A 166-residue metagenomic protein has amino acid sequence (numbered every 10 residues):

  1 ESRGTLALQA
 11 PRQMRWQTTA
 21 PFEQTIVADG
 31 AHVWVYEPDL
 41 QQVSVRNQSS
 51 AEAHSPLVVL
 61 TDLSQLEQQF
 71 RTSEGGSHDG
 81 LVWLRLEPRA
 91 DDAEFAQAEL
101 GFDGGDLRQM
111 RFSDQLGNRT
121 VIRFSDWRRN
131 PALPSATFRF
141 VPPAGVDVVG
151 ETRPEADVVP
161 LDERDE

Functional and structural regions predicted by a protein language model:
E1-G30: N-terminal mature ectodomain segment of secretory-pathway/periplasmic proteins
L8-Q9, V27-A28, Y36, S77 (+1 more regions): Generic beta-strand structural signal
Q9-M14, W34-Q42, Q65-Q69: Short helix C-cap/helix-to-loop transition motifs enriched in small/turn-promoting residues
Q13, H32, D79-W83: A generic structural signal for beta-strand entry/edge sites
T18-A20, E37-D39, F112-D114: Beta-turn initiation residues at beta-strand->coil junctions
V35-T61: Acidic/charged, solvent-exposed loop-and-adjacent secondary-structure segments enriched in E/D, K/R, S/T, and G/P
S44, Q65-T152: Gly/Pro-enriched, hydrophobic low-complexity segments that function as extracytoplasmic propeptides/linkers
V149-E166: Short, low-complexity, Pro/Ser/Thr/Gly-rich segments in the mature regions of secreted, periplasmic
